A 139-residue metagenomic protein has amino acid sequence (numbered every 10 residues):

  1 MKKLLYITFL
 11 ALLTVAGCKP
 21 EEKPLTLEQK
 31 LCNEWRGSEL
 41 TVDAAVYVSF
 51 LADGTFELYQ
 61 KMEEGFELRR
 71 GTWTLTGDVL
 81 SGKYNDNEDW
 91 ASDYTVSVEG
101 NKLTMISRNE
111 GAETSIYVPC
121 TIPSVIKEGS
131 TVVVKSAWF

Functional and structural regions predicted by a protein language model:
M1-A16: Sec-dependent bacterial lipoprotein signal peptides
C18-R70, T76-F139: Lipid interaction determinants
